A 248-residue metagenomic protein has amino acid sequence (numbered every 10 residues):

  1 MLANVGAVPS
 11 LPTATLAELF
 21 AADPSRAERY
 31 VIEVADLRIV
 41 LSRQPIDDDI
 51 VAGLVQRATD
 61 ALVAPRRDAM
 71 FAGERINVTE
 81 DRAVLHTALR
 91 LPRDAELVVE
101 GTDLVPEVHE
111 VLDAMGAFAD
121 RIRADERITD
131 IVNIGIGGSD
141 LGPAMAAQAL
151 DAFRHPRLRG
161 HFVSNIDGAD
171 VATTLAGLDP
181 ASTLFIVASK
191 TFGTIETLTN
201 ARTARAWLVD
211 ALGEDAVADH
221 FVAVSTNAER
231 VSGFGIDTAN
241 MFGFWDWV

Functional and structural regions predicted by a protein language model:
M1-A7: Basic/polar N-terminal segments that are highly enriched at the extreme N-terminus, encompassing both cleavable
N4, P12-T13, I39, I134 (+2 more regions): Preference for short coil/turn "hinge" residues that link or interrupt alpha-helices
A7-S10, T15-D125, T129: Extended, charge-enriched "interface" segments that sit outside catalytic cores
G116-V248: Glycine-rich phosphate-binding loops that contact phosphosugars or nucleotide phosphates
